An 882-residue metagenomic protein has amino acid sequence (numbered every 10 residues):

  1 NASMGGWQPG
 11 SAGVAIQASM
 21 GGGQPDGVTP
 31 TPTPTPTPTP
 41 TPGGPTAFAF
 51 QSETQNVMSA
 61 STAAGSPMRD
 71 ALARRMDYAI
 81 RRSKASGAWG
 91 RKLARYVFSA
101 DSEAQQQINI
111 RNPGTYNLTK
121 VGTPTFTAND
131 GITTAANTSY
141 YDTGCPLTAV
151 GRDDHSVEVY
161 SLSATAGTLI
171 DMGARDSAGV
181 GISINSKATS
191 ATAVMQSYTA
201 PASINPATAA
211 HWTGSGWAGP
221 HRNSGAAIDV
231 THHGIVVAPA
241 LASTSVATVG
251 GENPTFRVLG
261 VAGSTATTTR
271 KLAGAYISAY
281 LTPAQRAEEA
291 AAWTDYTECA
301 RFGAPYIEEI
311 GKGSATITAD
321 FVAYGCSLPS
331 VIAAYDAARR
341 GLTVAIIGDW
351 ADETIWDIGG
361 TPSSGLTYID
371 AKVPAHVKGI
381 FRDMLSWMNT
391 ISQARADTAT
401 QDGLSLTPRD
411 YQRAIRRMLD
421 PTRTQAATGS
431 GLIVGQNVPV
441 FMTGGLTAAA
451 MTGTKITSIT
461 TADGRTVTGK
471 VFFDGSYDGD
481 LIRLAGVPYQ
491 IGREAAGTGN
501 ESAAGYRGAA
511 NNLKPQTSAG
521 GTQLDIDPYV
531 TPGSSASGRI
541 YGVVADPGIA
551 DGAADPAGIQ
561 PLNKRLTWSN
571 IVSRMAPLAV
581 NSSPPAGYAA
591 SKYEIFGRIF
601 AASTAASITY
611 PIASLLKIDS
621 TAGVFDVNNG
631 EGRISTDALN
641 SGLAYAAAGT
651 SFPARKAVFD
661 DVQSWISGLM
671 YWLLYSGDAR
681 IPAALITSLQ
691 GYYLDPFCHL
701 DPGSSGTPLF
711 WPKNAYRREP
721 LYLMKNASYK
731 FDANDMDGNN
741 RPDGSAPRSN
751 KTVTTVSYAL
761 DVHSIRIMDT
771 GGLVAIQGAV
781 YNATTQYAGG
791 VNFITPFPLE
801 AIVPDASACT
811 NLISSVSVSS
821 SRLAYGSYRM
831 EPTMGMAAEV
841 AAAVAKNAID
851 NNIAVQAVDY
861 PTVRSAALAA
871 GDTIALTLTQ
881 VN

Functional and structural regions predicted by a protein language model:
N1, G6-Q17, Q24-P30, P34-D154 (+1 more regions): Extracytoplasmic low-complexity segments
S99-A104, S224-A226, S278-Q285: Acidic glycine-/aspartate-rich tracts in secreted/extracellular proteins
T115-S139, T143-A149, E158-T168, G173-T244: Extracellular glycan-interaction surfaces
A247-P283: Extracellular glycan-interaction patches encoded by glycine-rich segments
I310-G311, L342-T343, I347-G445, Q490 (+1 more regions): Conserved N-terminal/central alpha/beta ligand/cofactor-binding core
A315-P329: Beta1/beta-strand and adjacent pyrophosphate-binding region of the FAD-binding site in flavoprotein oxidoreductases
T361, R465-V471, G475-N882: Flavin (FAD/FMN)-binding glycine-rich loop and adjacent Rossmann-like elements that form
A450-T466: Conserved beta-strand-loop-beta-strand element in the redox core of flavoprotein oxidoreductases
